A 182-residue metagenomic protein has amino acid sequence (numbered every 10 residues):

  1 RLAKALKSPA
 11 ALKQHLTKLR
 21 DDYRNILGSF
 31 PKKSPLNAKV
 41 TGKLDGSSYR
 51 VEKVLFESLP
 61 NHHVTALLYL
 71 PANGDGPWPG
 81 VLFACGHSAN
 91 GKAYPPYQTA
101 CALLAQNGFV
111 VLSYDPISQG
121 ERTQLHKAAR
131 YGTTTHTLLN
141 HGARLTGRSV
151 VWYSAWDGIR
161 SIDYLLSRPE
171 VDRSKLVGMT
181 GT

Functional and structural regions predicted by a protein language model:
R1-Y69: Non-catalytic accessory segments flanking enzyme active sites
P71-N73: Short coil/turn motifs at secondary-structure junctions
G76-P77, V81-S174: Cap/lid segment of the alpha/beta-hydrolase catalytic domain
G178-M179: Conserved alpha/beta-hydrolase fold motif
